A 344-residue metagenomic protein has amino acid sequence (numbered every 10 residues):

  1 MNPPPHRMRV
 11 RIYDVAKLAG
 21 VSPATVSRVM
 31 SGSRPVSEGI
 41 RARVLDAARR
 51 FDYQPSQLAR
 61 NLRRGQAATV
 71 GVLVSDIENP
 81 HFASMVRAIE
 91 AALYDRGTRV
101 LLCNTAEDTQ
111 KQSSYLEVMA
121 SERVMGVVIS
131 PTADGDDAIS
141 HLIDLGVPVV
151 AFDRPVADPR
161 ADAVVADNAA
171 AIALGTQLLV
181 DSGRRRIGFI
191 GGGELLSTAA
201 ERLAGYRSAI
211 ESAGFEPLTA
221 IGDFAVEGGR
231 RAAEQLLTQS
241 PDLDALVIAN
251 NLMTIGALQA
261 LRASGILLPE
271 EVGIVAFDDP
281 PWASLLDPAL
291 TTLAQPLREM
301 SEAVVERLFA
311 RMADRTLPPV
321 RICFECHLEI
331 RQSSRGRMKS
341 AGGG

Functional and structural regions predicted by a protein language model:
M1-A68, R335-K339, G343-G344: N-terminal helix-turn-helix DNA-binding module of bacterial transcription factors
M1-P5, R50, A88-R99, A120 (+2 more regions): Bacterial carbohydrate/catabolite-sensing allosteric modules
S22, A68, M125-G126, R185-R186 (+1 more regions): Short acidic/polar active-site loop segments enriched in Thr and Asp
E38, A42, Y53-G126, R207 (+1 more regions): Amphipathic helical "hinge" segments at domain boundaries
R50-S56, Q110, S130-T132, R230 (+1 more regions): Short gly/ser/thr-rich secondary-structure transition/capping motifs
S75-D76, T132, S333: Residue-level recognition of strand-loop junctions within catalytic nucleotide-signaling folds
A106-T109, S130-G135, L252: Short beta->alpha connector loops
D134-I143: Active-site-adjacent beta->alpha loops and helix N-cap segments on the catalytic face of soluble alpha/beta enzymes
